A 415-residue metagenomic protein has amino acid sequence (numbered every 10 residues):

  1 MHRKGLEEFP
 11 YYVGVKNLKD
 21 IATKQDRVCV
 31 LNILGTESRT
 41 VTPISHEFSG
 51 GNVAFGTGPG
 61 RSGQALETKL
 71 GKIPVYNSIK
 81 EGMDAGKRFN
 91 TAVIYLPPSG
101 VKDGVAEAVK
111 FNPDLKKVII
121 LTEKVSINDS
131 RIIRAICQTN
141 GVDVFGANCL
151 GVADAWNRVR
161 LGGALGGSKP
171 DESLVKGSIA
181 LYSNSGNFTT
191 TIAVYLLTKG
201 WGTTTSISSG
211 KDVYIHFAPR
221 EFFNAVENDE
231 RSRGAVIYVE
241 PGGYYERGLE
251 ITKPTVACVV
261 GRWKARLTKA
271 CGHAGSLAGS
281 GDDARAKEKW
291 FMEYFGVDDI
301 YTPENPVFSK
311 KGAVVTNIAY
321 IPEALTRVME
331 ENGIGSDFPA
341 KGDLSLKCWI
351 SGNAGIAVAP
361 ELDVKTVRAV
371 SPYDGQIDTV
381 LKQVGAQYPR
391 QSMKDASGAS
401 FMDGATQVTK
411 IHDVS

Functional and structural regions predicted by a protein language model:
H2-D413: Catalytic-core regions of core metabolic enzymes, especially those transforming organic acids/acyl-group intermediates
